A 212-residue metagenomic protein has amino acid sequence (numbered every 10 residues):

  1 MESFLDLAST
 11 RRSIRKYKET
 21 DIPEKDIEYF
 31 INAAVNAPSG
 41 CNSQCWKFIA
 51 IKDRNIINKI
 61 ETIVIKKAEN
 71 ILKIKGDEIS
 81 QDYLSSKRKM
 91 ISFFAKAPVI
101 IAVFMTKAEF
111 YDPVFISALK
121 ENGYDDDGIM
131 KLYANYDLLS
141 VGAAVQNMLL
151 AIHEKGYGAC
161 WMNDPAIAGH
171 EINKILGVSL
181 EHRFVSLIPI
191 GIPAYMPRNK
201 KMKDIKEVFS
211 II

Functional and structural regions predicted by a protein language model:
M1-D21, K25-Y29: Short acidic N-proximal helix/loop "leader" segments that mark the beginning of a domain or an inter-domain linker
D6-I14, R88, L180-I212: C-terminal helix-cap and adjacent tail motif
A34-V35, I101, L119-N173: Small-aliphatic-rich amphipathic alpha-helix that forms the alpha element of a beta-alpha
V35-N42: Glycine-rich phosphate/pyrophosphate-binding beta-alpha loops
C45-W46, A97-I100, F184-V185: Short, surface-exposed beta-edge/turn micro-motifs
A50-S140: Glycine/small-residue-rich phosphate/adenosyl-binding loop
K89-S92, K174-V178: A generic local secondary-structure boundary/capping motif
D112-I116, E171, K200: A short secondary-structure junction signal
